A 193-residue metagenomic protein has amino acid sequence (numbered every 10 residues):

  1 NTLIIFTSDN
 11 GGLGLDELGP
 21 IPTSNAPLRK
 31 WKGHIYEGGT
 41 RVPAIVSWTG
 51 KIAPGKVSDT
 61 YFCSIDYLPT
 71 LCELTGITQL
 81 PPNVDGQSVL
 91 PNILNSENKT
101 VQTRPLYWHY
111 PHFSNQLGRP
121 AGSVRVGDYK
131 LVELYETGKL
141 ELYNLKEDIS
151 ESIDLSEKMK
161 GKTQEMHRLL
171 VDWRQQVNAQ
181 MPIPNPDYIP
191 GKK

Functional and structural regions predicted by a protein language model:
N1-I4, R41-V42, Q102-T103, G127-Y129 (+1 more regions): Loop/turn elements at helix/coil->beta-strand transitions in domains of secreted/extracellular proteins
I4-D9, P43, Y67, L71: Structural scaffold positions in well-ordered secondary structure
G12-I35, I52-K56, T60, I65-L68 (+2 more regions): C-terminal cap/loop subdomain of S1 sulfatases and analogous C-terminal strand-loop tails that border
I45-S47: Short beta-strand-to-turn element immediately C-terminal to the catalytic PLP-Schiff-base lysine in fold type I
P69, E73, P91, I153 (+2 more regions): Solvent-exposed, polar/charged alpha-helical surfaces in well-ordered, non-transmembrane soluble domains, broadly
C72-G76, L94, K160, V171 (+1 more regions): Sec-exported extracytoplasmic/periplasmic mature domains
G86, N178-I189: Short, flexible loop/turn segments with low-complexity composition
D148: Intrinsically disordered, low-complexity polar regions and short flexible loop motifs
